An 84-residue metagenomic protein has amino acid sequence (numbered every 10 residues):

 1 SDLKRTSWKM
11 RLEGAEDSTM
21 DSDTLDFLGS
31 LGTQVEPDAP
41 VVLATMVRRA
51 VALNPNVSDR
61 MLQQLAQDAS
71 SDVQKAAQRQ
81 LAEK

Functional and structural regions predicted by a protein language model:
S1-K84: Alpha-helical scaffold segments
